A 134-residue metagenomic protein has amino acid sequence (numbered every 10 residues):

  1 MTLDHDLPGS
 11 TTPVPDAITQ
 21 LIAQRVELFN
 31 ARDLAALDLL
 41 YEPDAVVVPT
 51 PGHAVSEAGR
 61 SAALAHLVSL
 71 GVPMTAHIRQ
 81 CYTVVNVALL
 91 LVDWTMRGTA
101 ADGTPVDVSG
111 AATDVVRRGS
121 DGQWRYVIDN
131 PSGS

Functional and structural regions predicted by a protein language model:
M1-S10, R25: Juxtamembrane and targeting peptides
T2, S109-S134: Short beta-strand edge/turn micro-motifs at domain boundaries
H5, I78-V84, D129-S134: Glycine-rich beta-strand-turn "strand-cap" elements at beta-sheet edges
P15, T19-L21, A31-V84, D107: A solvent-exposed, acidic/Ser-Thr-rich amphipathic alpha-helical stretch
Y41-E42, W94-M96, N130: Short beta-strand segments enriched in hydrophobic/aromatic residues within well-folded beta-rich domains
V48, L91-D93, V127: Beta-strand residues in well-ordered beta-sheet regions across diverse protein folds
V87-S120: Exposed beta-sheet edge and beta->alpha loop/turn motif
